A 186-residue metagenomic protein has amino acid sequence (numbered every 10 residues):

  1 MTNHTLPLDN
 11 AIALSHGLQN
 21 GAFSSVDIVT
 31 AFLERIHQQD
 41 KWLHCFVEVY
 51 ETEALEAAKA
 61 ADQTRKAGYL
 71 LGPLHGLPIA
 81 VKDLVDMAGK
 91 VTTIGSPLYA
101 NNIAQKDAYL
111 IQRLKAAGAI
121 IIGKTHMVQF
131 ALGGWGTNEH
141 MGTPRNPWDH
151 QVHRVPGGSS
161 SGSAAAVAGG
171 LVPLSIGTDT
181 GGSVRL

Functional and structural regions predicted by a protein language model:
M1-E56: An N-terminal boundary/leader segment
L14-L18, A58-A61, V155, S163: Generic hydrophobic alpha-helical segments
F32, A54, G76, K82 (+2 more regions): Conserved hydrophobic/aromatic pocket- or pore-lining residues that grip, position, or stack substrates in active sites
T52-K59, G118-A119, V128: Long amphipathic alpha-helix in the N-terminal Rossmann-like dinucleotide-binding domain of NAD(P)-dependent
A61-P78: Immediate post-signal peptide segment of exported/extracytoplasmic ligand-binding proteins
P73-L110: Enzymes and membrane/adaptor proteins characterized by extended Gly/Ser/Thr/Asp/Glu-rich, aromatic-dotted
K106-L186: Short glycine/serine-rich loop segments
